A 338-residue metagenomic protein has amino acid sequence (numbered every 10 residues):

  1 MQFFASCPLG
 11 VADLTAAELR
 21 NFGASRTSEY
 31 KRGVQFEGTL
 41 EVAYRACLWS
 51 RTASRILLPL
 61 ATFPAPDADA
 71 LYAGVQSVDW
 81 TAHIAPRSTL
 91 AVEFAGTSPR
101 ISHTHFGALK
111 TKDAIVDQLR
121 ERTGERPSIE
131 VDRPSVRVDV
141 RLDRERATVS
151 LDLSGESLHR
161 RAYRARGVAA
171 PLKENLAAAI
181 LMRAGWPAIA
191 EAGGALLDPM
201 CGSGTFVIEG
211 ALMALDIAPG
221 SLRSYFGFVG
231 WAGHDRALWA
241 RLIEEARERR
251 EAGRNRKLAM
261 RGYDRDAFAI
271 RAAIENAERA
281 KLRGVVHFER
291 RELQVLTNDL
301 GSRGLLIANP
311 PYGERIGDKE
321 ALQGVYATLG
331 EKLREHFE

Functional and structural regions predicted by a protein language model:
Q2-V138, L142-A147, L151-G167, R315-H336: Accessory substrate-recognition/RNA-binding modules or partner subunits associated with SAM-dependent
G23, G284-V285, S302, E338: Short loop/turn motifs at secondary-structure junctions
T81-H83, V295-G304: Short amphipathic alpha-helix with an adjacent loop that forms part of the alpha/beta core around
P86-T89, G193, R256-K257, R303: Phosphate-coordination loops involved in phosphoryl transfer and adenosine-cofactor binding
A147-V149, G204, G304: Conserved active-site beta-strand-loop modules that form the wall/rim of enzyme catalytic pockets and either contain
L172-N298, A321: Conserved S-adenosyl-L-methionine
I307: A conserved beta-strand element that flanks and buttresses the S-adenosyl-L-methionine
P310-Y312: Short glycine-/small-residue-rich Rossmann-like dinucleotide-binding loops
